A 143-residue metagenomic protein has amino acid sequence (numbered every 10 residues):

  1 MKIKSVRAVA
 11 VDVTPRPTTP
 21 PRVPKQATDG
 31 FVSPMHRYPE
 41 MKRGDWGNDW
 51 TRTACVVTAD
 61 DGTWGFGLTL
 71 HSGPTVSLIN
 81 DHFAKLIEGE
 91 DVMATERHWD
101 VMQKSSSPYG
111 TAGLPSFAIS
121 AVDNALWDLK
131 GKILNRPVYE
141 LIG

Functional and structural regions predicted by a protein language model:
M1-D61, G67-L70: Structured beta-strand/loop patches that form or line metal/cofactor-binding pockets in enzymes
M41-K42, T58-L134: Metal- or metallocofactor-binding catalytic centers and their adjacent structured scaffolds across diverse enzyme
